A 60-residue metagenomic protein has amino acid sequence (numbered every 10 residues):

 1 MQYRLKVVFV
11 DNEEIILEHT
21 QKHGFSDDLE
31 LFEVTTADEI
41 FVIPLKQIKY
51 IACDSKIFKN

Functional and structural regions predicted by a protein language model:
M1-L31: N-terminal acidic leader/helix
D11, Q21, T36-D38, S55: Short, well-ordered turn and helix-capping elements at secondary-structure junctions
D28-V42: Short aromatic-glycine motifs in intrinsically disordered, low-complexity regions
D38-N60: Short, mixed-charge low-complexity intrinsically disordered segments
